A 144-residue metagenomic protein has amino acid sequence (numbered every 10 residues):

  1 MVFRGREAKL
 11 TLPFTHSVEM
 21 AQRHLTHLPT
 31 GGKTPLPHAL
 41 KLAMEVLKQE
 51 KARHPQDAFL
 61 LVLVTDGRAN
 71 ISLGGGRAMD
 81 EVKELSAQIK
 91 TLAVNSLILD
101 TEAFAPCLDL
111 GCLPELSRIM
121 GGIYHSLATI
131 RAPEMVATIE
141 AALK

Functional and structural regions predicted by a protein language model:
M1, M20-A21, V64, R118: Short acidic (Asp/Glu) and glycine-rich catalytic loops that position anionic groups and cofactors
M1-F14, A39-L42, V46, L60-V64 (+1 more regions): Von Willebrand factor
R6-L42, I71, L85, L92: Short, charged loop segments at secondary-structure junctions
P35, Q56-F59: Alpha-helix N-cap and coil->helix boundary residues
L47-Q56, G75-K144: Von Willebrand factor type A / integrin I
G67: Active-site metal-binding loops of divalent metal-dependent hydrolases
